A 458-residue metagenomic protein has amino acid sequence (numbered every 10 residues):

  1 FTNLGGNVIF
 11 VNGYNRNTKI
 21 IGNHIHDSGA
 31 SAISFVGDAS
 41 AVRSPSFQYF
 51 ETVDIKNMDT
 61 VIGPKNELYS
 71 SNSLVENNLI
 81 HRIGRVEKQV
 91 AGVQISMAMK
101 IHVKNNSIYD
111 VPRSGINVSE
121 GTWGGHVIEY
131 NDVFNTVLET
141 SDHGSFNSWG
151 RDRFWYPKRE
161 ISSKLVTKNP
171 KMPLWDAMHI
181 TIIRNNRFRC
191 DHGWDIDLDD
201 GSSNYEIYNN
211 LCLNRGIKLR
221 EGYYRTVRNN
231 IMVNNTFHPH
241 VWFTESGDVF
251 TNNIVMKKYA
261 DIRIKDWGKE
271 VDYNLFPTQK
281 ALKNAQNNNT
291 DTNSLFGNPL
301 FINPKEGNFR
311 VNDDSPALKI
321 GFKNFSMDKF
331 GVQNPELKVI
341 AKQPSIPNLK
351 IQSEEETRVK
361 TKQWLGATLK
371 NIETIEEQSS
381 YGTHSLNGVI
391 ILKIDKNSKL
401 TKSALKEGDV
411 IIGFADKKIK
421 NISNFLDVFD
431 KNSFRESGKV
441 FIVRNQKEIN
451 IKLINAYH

Functional and structural regions predicted by a protein language model:
F1-G6, N15-A30, V42-V61, K65-G84 (+8 more regions): Right-handed parallel beta-helix
G6-Y14, S31-G37, I62-Y69, E87-M97 (+9 more regions): Glycine-rich beta-solenoid repeat tracts in large extracellular/virion proteins
N12, S96, K265, N312 (+3 more regions): A structural detector for beta-sheet-dominated domains
D27, R82, N135, C190 (+4 more regions): A residue-level detector for short acidic-glycine micro-motifs
V42, S141-S145, W149-S163, R228 (+1 more regions): Acidic, glycine- and Ser/Thr-rich low-complexity intrinsically disordered tracts in extracellular/secreted proteins
H81, V86, D152-F154, R189 (+3 more regions): Active-site/binding-pocket entry motifs
A341-H458: C-terminal recognition in membrane/secretory proteostasis and scaffolding
